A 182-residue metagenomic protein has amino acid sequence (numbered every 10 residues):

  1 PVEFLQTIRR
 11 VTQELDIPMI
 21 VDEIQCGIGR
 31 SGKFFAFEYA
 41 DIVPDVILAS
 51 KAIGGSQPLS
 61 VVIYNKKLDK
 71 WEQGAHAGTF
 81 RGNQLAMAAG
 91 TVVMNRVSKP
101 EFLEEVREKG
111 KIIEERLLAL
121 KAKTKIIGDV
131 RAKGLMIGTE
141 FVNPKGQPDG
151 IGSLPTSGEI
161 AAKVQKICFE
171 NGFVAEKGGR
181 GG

Functional and structural regions predicted by a protein language model:
P1-G182: Conserved N-terminal phosphate-binding loop of PLP-dependent enzymes in the Aspartate aminotransferase
